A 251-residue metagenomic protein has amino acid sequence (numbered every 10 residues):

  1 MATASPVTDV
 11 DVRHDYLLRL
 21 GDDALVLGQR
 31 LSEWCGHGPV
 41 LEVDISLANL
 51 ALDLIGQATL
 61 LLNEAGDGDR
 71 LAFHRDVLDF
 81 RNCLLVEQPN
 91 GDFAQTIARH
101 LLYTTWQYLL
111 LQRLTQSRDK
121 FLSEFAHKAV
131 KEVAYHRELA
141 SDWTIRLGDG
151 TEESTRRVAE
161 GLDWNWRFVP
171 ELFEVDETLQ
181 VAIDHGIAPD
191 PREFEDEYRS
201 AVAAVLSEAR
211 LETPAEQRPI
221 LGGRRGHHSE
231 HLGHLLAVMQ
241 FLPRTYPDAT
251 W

Functional and structural regions predicted by a protein language model:
A2-Y16, H74-H100, L147-T151, N165-A188: Acidic/His metal-coordination segments adjacent to aromatic residues that form catalytic metal sites in metalloenzymes
R13-L17, G38-Q57, T96, F121-V133: Alpha-helical scaffold segments that form or flank carboxylate-/histidine-based iron centers
D23-L31, Q57, L61, Y103-L110 (+2 more regions): Amphipathic, well-ordered alpha-helical segments in soluble domains
L27-N49, Q107-L122: Helix-loop segments that flank and shape redox-cofactor active sites
A51-V77, S141-T144: Conserved alpha-helical segments that form or flank metal/cofactor-binding pockets of metalloenzymes
L85-D142: Internal, conserved structured core segments that host functional sites
F121-H185: A contiguous pocket-lining binding segment that forms or flanks enzyme active sites
R156-W251: Extended, helix-rich structural scaffolds rather than catalytic motifs
